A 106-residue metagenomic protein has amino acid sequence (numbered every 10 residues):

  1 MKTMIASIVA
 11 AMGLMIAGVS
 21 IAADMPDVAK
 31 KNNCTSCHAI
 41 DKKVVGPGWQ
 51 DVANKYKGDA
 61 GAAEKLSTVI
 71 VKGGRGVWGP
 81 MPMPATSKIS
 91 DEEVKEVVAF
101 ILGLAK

Functional and structural regions predicted by a protein language model:
M1-I8: Bacterial N-terminal signal peptides that target proteins for export
I8-A10, S20: Cleavable N-terminal signal peptides
I16-A22: Sec/Tat signal peptide C-region and signal peptidase I cleavage site
A23-I40: Sequence/structural segment immediately N-terminal to covalent heme-attachment motifs in c-type and related
S36, V45-Y56, V71-V98: Axial heme c-ligation environment in periplasmic c-type cytochrome domains
K55-K65: Short microdomains enriched in Cys/His and/or Lys/Arg
